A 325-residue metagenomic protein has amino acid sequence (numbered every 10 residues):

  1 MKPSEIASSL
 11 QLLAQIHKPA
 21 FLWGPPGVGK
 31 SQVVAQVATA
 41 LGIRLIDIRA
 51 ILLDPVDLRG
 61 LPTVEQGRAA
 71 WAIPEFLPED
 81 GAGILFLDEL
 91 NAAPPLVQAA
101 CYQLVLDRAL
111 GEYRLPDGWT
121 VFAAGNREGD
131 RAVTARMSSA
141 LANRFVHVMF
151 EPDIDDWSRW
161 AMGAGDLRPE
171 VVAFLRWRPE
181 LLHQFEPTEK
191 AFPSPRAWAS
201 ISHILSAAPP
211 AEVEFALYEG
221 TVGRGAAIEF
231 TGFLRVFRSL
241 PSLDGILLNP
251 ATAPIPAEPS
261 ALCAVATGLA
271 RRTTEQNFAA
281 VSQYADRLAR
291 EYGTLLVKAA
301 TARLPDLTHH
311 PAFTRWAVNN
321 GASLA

Functional and structural regions predicted by a protein language model:
M1-L53, D57, S239, L243 (+2 more regions): Non-catalytic accessory segments flanking P-loop/AAA+ NTPase cores
M1-R178: AAA+ P-loop NTPase catalytic core and its hallmark functional loops
H17, H147, H183, H203 (+2 more regions): Histidine (H) residue identity feature
R68, A82, T221-R224, T294 (+1 more regions): Intrinsically disordered, low-complexity regions
N91, N126, N143, N249 (+2 more regions): Detector for Asparagine
A164-K298, A302: Alpha-helical lid/collar subdomain of P-loop NTPases
